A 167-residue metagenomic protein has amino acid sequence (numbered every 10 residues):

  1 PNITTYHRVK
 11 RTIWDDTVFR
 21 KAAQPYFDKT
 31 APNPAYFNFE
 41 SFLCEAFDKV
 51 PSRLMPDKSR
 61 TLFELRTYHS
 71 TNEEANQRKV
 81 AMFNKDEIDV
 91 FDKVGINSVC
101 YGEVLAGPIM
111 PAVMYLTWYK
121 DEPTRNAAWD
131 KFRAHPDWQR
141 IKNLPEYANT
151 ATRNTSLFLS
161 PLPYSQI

Functional and structural regions predicted by a protein language model:
P1-W138, Y147-I167: Short S/T/G/P-rich N-terminal loop/turn motif that feeds into the first structured element of a domain
